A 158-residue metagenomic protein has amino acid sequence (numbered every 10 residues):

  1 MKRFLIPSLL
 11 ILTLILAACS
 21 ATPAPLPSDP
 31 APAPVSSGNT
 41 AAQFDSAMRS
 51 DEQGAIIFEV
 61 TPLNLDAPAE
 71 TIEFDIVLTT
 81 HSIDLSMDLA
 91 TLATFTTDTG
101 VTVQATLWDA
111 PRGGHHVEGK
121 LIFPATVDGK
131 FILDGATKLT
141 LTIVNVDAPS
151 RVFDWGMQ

Functional and structural regions predicted by a protein language model:
M1-L9: Bacterial N-terminal signal peptides that target proteins for export
L9-L10, I56: Enrichment for repetitive, rod-forming helical segments
L10-T13, T79: A generic, residue-level signal for flexible/boundary positions that often mark functional hotspots
L14-A18: C-terminal motif of bacterial Sec signal peptides marking the signal peptidase cleavage site
C19-Q158: Conserved functional micro-motifs across diverse proteins
